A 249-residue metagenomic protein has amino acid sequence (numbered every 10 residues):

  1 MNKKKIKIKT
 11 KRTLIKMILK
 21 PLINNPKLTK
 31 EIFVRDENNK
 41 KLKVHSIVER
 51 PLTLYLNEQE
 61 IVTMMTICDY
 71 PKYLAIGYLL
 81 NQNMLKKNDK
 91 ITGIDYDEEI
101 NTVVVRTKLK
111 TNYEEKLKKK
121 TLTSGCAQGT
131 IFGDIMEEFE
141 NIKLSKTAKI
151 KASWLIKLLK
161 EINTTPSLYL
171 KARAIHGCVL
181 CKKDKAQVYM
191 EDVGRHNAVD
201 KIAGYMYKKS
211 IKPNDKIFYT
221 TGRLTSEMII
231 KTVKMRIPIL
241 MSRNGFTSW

Functional and structural regions predicted by a protein language model:
M1, M17, M64-M65, M84 (+6 more regions): Detector for methionine-enriched segments
N2-I8: Polybasic, lysine-rich low-complexity intrinsically disordered segments
I8-G177, C181-K182, V188-Y189: Intrinsically disordered, low-complexity regions enriched in acidic/Ser/Thr/Pro/Gln residues
L109-K120, M190-N197, K234-N244: Short, Lys/Arg-enriched charge-dense amphipathic segments
A174-K209: Protease-associated
H196-W249: Feature captures the catalytic cores and cofactor-binding loops of soluble hydro-lyases/lyases that act on carboxylate
